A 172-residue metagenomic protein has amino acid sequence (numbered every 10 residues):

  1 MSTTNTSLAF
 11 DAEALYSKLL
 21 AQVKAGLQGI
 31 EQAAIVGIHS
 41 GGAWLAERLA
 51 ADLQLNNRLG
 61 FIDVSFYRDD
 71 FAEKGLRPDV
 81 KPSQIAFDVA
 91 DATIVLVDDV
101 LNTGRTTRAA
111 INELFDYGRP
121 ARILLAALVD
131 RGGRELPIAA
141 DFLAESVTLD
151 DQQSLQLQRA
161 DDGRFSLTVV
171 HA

Functional and structural regions predicted by a protein language model:
M1-A172: PRPP-associated nucleotide enzymes
